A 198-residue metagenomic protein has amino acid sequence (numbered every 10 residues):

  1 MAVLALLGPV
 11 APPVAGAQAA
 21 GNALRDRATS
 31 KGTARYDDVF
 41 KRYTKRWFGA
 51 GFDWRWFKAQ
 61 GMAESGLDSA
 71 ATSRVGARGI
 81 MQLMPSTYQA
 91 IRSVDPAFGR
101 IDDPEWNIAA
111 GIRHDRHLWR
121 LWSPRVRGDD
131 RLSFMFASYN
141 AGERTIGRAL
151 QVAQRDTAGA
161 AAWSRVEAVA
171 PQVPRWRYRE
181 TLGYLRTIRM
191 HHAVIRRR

Functional and structural regions predicted by a protein language model:
M1-P9: Bacterial N-terminal signal peptides
P9, A15-D38, Q89-R113, H117-R198: Non-catalytic cell-wall polysaccharide-engagement segments
G32, Y36-F48, W56, A71-T72: Peri-catalytic and regulatory segments of divalent metal-dependent proteins
R35, F52-F57, M62, V75-R78 (+1 more regions): Extracytoplasmic
T44-F52, P124, G128: Short, charged helix-capping/linker segments at alpha-helix termini
E64-T72: Conserved alpha-helical segments that form or flank metal/cofactor-binding pockets of metalloenzymes
S65, A77-R78, P85-T87, D102 (+1 more regions): Acidic/His-rich structured neighborhood in mature extracellular/periplasmic domains
A71-I91, Q154-T157: Short, surface-exposed glycine/acidic/tryptophan-bearing loops
